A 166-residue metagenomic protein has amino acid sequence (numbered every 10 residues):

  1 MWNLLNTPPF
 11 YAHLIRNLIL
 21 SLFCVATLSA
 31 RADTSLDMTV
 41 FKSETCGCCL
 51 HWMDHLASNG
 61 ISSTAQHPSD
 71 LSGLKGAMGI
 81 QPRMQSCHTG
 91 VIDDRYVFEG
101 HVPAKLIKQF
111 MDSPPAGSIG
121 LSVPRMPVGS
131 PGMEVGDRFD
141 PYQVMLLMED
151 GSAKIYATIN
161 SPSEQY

Functional and structural regions predicted by a protein language model:
M1-I15: N-terminal secretory signal peptides that target proteins for export/translocation
L14-T27: Bacterial N-terminal signal peptides
L20, K42-T45, R83: Secretory pathway export signals and precursors
L28-A32: Sec/Tat signal peptide C-region and signal peptidase I cleavage site
D33-N59: Local sequence-structure signature of Cys/Sec-based thiol-disulfide redox active-site neighborhoods
F41-S43, Q66-P68, G100-H101, P124-M126: Active-site-proximal beta-strand/loop segments in catalytic clefts of secreted hydrolases
L50-R95, E99-G100: N-terminal, post-signal-peptide region of Sec/Tat-exported proteins
A77, R83-Y166: Thiol/selenol-based redox catalytic cores and closely related redox-interacting motifs
